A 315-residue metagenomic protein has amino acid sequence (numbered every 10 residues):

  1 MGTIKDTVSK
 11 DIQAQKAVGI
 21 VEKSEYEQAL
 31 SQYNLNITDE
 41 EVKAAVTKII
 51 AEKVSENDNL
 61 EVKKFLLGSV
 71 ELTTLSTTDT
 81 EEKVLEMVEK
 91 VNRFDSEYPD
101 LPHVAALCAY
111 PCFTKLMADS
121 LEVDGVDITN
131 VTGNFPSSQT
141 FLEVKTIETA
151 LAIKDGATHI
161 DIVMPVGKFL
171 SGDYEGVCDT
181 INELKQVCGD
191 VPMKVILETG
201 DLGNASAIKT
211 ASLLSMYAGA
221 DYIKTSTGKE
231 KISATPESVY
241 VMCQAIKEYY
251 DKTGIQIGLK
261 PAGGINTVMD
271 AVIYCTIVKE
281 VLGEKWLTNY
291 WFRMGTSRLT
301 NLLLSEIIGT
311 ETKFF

Functional and structural regions predicted by a protein language model:
G2-G68: Charged, compositionally biased N-terminal leader segments and the immediate start of the first structured element
I37-E41, A45-K48, L101, I232-S233 (+1 more regions): N-terminal start-of-chain detector that recognizes signal peptides and the immediate post-cleavage beginning
K53-S69, T73, T77-P102, C112-L259 (+2 more regions): Alpha/beta enzyme core
L107-A109: Short, hydrophobic beta-strand segments that form beta-sheet elements in well-ordered domains
N301: Metal-centered catalytic cores of metalloenzymes
